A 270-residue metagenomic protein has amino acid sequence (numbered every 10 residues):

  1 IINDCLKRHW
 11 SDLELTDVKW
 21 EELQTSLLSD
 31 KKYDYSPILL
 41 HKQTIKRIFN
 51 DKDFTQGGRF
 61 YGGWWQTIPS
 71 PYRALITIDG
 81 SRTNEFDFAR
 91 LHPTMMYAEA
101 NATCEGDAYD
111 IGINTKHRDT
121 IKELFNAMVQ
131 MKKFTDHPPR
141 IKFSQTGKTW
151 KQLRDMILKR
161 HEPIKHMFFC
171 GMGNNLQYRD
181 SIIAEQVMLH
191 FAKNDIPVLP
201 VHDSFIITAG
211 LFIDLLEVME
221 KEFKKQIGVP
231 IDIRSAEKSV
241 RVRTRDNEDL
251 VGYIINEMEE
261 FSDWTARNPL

Functional and structural regions predicted by a protein language model:
I1-R73, P230-L270: Non-catalytic nucleic-acid-binding interfaces of large nucleic-acid enzymes and RNP effectors
G57-G171: Helical catalytic core of nucleic-acid polymerases
E85-F88, P197-A209: Catalytic palm active-site di-aspartate
D107-T115, H202, V229-S239: A generic structural motif
H166-E185: Adenine-nucleotide phosphate-binding core of ATP-dependent small-molecule kinases
I182-V201: Active-site palm subdomain of RNA-directed nucleic acid polymerases
I206-M219: Catalytic palm subdomain of template-directed nucleic-acid polymerases, centered on the conserved carboxylate motif
E222-V229: A common structural junction motif
